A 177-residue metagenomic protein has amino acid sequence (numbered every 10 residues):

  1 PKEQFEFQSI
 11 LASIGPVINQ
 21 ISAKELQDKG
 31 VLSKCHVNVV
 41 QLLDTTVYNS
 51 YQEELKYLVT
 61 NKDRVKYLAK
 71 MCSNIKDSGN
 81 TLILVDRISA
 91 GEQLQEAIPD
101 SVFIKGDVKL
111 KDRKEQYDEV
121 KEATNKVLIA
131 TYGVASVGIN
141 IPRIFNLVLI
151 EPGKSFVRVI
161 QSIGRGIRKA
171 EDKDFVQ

Functional and structural regions predicted by a protein language model:
P1-N38: Post-DEXD/H (motif II) to motif III coupling segment of the RecA-like Helicase ATP-binding lobe
K2, E6, I98-D100, E119-A123 (+4 more regions): N-terminal helicase ATP-binding lobe
K2-Q8, I21, V137-I141, S155-I160: Switch/connector loops and helix/strand junctions flanking conserved nucleotide-binding motifs in nucleotide-processing
I14-V17, L32-H36, D100, P142-N146 (+1 more regions): Short glycine-/polar-rich loops that comprise or flank the Walker A/P-loop and associated switch/sensor motifs
T46-A97: Conserved interdomain hinge at the start of the Helicase C-terminal
D77-G79, T124-N125, I144: Short, high-confidence coil segments that cap the C-terminus of an alpha-helix and link into the following beta-strand
L82, E92-Q93, P99-S136, R158: Conserved helicase ATPase core of P-loop NTP-dependent helicases/translocases
K154-D174: Conserved SF2 helicase motif VI
